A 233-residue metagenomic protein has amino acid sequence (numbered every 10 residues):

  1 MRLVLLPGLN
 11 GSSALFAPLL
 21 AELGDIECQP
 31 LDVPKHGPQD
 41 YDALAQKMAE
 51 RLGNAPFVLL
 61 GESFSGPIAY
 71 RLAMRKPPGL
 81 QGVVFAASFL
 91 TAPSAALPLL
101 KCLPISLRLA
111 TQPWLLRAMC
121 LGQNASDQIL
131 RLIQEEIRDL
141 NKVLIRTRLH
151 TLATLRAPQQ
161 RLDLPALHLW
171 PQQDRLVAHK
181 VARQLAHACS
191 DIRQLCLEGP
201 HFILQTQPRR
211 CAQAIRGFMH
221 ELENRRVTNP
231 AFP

Functional and structural regions predicted by a protein language model:
L9-A21, E27-V58: Active-site loop/oxyanion-hole signature of alpha/beta-hydrolase fold enzymes
Y41, M74-R75, G79-A110: Flexible "cap/lid" loop of the alpha/beta hydrolase fold
G61-S65, A69: Gly/Ala-rich beta-loop-alpha elbow adjacent to hydrolase catalytic centers
T111-R161: Conserved alpha/beta-hydrolase catalytic His-Asp/Glu region
L162, H168-W170, D174: Short beta-strand/loop motif that positions the catalytic acidic residue of the alpha/beta-hydrolase fold
Q173-V177, F202: Acidic catalytic loop of the alpha/beta-hydrolase fold
A178-H187: Short alpha-helix in the alpha/beta-hydrolase fold that links the catalytic acid
G199-A212, P230: Catalytic histidine-centered segment of alpha/beta-hydrolase-like enzymes
